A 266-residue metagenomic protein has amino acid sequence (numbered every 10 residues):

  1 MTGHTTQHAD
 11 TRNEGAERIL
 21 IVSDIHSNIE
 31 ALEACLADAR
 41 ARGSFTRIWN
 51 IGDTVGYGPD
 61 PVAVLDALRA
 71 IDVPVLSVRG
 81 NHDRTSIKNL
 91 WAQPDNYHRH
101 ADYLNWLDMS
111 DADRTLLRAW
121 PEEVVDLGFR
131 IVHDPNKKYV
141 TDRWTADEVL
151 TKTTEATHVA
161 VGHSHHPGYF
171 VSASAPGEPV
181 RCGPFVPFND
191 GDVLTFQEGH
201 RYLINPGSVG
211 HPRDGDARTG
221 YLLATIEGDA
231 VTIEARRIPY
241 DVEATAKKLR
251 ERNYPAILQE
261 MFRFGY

Functional and structural regions predicted by a protein language model:
M1-V73: N-terminal active-site segment of His-dependent metallophosphoesterases
G3-H4, H8, I21-A41, G128-V171: Catalytic core of the metallo-beta-lactamase
D10, E14, A175-Y266: Acidic, His/Gly-rich catalytic cores of divalent-metal-dependent hydrolytic chemistry
V22-S23, I48-D53, L76-N81, V132 (+2 more regions): Active-site neighborhood of phospho(di)ester-bond hydrolases with catalytic His/Asp-centered motifs
H26-A31, G56-P59, H82-I87, V125 (+4 more regions): Active-site environment of divalent metal-dependent phosphoester hydrolases
D38-A39, L65-L68, E148, A175-V180 (+1 more regions): Glycine-rich, phosphate-binding/catalytic loops in enzymes
V64-E155: Active-site neighborhood of divalent metal-dependent phosphoester bond hydrolases
K88-W91, V171-S174, K247-K248: Short aromatic-enriched loop/helix-cap "lid" or pocket-rim segments at secondary-structure transitions that line
